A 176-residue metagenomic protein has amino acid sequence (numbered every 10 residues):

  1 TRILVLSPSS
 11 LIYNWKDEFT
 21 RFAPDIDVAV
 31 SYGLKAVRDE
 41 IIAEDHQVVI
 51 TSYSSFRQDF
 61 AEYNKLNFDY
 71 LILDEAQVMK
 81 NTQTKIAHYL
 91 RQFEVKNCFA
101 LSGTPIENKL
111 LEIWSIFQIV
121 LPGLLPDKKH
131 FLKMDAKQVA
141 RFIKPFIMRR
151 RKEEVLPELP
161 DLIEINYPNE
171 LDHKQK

Functional and structural regions predicted by a protein language model:
T1, D25-I26, F68, E94-N97 (+4 more regions): Short glycine-/polar-rich loops that comprise or flank the Walker A/P-loop and associated switch/sensor motifs
T1-T84, K128-K129, K174: SF2 helicase/translocase NTPase motor core, specifically the RecA-like lobe 1 inter-motif segment between Walker
N14, E18, E112-I119, F142: Generic recognition of well-ordered alpha-helical segments
G33, G103, N108, G123-P126: Glycine-centered flexibility sites
I50-T51, S55, A61-N64, H88-R91 (+3 more regions): Inter-lobe coupling linker of SF2 helicases/translocases
Y89, T104-Q118: Short regulatory helix/loop adjacent to the ATP-binding pocket of P-loop NTPases
